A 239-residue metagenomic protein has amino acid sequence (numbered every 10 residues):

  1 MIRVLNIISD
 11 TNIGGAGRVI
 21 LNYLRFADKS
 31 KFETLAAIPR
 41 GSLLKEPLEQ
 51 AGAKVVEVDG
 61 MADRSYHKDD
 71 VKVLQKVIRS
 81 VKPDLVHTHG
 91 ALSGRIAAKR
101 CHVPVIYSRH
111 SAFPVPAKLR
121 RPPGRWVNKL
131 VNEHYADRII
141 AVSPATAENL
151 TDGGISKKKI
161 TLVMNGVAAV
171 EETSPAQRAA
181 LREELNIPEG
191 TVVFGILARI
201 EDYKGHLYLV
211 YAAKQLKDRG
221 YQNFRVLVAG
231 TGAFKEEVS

Functional and structural regions predicted by a protein language model:
M1-S239: Membrane-interface segments of envelope glycosyltransferases acting on lipid-linked substrates or membrane lipids
